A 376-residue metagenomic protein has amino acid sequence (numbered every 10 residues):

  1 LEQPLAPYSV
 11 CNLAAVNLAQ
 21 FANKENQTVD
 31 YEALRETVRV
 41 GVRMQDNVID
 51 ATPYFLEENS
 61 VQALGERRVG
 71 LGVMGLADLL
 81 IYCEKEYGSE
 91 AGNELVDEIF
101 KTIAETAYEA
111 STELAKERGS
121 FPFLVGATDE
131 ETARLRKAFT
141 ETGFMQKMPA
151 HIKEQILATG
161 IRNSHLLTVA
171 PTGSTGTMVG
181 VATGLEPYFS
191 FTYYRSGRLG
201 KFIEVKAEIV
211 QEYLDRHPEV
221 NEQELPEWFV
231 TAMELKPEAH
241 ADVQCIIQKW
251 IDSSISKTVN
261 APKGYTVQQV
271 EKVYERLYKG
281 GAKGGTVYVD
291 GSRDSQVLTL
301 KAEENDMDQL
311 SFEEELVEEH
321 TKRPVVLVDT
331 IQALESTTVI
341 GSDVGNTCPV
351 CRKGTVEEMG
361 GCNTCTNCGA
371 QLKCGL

Functional and structural regions predicted by a protein language model:
L1-A63, R68, V73-C83, V181 (+3 more regions): Function-dense linear segments that define catalytic or interfacial modules in macromolecule-processing proteins
E2, Q45-D50, T142-Q146, Q155-R162 (+2 more regions): Catalytic alpha/beta core of large soluble enzyme barrels
T37-S60, L64, E86-T172: Internal maturation/activation junctions in enzymes
S342-V344, G361: Short metal-coordination and nucleic-acid-contact micro-motifs, chiefly zinc-binding Cys/His arrays
C348-K353, N367: Short, cysteine/histidine-rich loop/knuckle motifs that typically chelate Zn2+
R352-V356, L372: Cys/His-rich microdomains that often coordinate metals
E358-C362, G375-L376: Short Cys/His-rich "knuckle" micro-motifs
C362-L372: Cysteine-rich micro-motifs
